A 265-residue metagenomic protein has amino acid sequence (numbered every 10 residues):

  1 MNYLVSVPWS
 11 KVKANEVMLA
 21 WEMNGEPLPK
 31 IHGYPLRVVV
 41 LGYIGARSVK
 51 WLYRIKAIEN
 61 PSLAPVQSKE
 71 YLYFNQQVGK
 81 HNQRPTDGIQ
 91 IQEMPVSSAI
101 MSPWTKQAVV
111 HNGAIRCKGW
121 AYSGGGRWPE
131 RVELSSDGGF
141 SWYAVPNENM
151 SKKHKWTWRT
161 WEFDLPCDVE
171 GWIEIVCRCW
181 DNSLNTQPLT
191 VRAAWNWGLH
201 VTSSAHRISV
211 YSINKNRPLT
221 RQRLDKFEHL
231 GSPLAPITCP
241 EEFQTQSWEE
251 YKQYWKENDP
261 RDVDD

Functional and structural regions predicted by a protein language model:
M1-D265: Extended, aromatic/histidine-rich regions of cofactor-dependent oxidoreductases associated with respiratory
